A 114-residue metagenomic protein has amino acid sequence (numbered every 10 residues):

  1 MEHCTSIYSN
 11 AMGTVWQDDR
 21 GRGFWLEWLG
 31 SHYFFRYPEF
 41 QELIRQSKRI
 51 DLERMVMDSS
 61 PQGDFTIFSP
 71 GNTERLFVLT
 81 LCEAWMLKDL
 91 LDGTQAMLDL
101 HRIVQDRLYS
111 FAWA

Functional and structural regions predicted by a protein language model:
M1-A114: Positively charged, low-complexity terminal tracts and the immediately adjacent first secondary-structure elements
